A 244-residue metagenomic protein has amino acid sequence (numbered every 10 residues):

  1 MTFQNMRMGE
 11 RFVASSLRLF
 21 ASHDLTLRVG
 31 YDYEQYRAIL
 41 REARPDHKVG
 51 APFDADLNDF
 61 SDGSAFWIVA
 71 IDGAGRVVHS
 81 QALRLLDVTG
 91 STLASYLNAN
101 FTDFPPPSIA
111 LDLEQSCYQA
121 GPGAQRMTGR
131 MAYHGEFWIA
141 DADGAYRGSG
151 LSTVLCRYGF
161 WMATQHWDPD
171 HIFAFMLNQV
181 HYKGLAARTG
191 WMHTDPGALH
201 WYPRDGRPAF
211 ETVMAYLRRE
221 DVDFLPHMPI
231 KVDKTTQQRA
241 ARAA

Functional and structural regions predicted by a protein language model:
M1-T2, A244: Intrinsically disordered, low-structural-confidence terminal and linker regions
T2, T26, S64, T89-T92 (+8 more regions): Residue-identity detector for threonine
N5-G9, V13, R44, T89 (+5 more regions): Serine/threonine-rich low-complexity intrinsically disordered regions
N5-T26, H79: Anionic, Ser/Thr-rich low-complexity intrinsically disordered regions
A21-M131, G135-F137: A conserved beta-strand-loop-helix scaffold within acyl/acetyltransferase catalytic domains
L97-P196, H200, R204-P208: Acyl-donor binding region in acyl/amide transferases
Q179-A244: Charge-rich, low-complexity intrinsically disordered segments
